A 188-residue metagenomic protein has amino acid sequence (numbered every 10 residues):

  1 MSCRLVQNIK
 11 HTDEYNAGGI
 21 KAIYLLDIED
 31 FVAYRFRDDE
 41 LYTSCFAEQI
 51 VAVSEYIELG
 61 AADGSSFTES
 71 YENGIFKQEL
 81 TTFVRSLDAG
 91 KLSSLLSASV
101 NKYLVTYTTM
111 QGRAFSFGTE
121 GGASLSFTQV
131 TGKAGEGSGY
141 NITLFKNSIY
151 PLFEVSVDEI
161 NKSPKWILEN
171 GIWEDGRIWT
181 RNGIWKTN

Functional and structural regions predicted by a protein language model:
M1-R4, S156-N188: Viral virion structural and adsorption modules
S2-E79, G121-A134: Solvent-exposed edge beta-strands and adjacent loop segments that serve as assembly or binding interfaces
I20-L26, L80, R85, N101-T109: Short, hydrophobic/proline-enriched secondary-structure or compact coil segments at domain edges
F67-G90, E136-Y150: Oligomerization/assembly interface segments of phage tail-like spikes and tubes
E72, L95-S97, Y107, G132-E136: A general structural signal for short secondary-structure junctions and capping/turn motifs
G90-F117: Short, acidic/charged, Gly/Pro-enriched secondary-structure junctions
A114, S124, P151-F153: Eukaryotic short linear interaction motifs
Q129-E169: Short, charged interaction patches at domain edges and termini
